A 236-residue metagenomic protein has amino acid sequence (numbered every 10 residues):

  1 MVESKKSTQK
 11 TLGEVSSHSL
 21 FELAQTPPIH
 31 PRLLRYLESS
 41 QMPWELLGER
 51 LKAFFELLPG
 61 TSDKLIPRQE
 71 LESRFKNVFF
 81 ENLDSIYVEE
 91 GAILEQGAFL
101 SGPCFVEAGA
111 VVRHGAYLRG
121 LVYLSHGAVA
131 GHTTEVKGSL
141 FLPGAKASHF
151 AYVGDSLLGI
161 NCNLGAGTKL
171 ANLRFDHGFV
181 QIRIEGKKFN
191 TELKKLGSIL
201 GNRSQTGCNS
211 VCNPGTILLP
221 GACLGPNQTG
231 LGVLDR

Functional and structural regions predicted by a protein language model:
M1-N77, T216, P220-G221, P226-N227 (+1 more regions): Terminal amphipathic alpha-helical/low-complexity segments used for targeting or macromolecular assembly
S16-S19, E38-Q41, Y87-S101, V136 (+2 more regions): Short, charge-rich amphipathic segments
R68-L71, V88-E89, G201: Conserved short histidine dyad/triad with adjacent acidic residue
E81-L121: Glycine-rich active-site/cofactor-binding loop and its immediate structural neighborhood
A110, V122-G131, T191: Active-site-adjacent structural elements in folded domains
H132-R236: Glycine-rich hexapeptide-repeat left-handed beta-helix
